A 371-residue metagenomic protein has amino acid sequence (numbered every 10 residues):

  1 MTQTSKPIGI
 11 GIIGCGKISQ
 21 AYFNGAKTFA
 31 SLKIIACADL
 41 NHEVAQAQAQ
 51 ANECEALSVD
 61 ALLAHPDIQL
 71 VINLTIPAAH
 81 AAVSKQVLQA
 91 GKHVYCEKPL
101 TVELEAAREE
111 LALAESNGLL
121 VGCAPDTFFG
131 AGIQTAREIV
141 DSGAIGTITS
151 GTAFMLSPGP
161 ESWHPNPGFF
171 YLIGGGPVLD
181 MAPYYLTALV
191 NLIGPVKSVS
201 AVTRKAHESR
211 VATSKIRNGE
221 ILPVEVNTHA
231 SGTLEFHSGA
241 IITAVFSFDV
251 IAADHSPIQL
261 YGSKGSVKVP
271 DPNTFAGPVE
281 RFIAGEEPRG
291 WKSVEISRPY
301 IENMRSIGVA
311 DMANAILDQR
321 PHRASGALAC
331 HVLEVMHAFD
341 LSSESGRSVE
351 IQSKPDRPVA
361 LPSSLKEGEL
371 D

Functional and structural regions predicted by a protein language model:
M1-N52: N-terminal Rossmann-like dinucleotide-binding module
M1-T4, L70-I72, R108, A313-D371: C-terminal helix-rich "cap/oligomerization" subdomain common to oxidoreductases
L40, R298-V309: Active-site loop of classical SDR/Rossmann-like NAD(P)-dependent oxidoreductases, centered on the catalytic Tyr-X3-Lys
E55-P66: Short acidic low-complexity segments
S58, C96, V121-C123, A244 (+1 more regions): Hydrophobic residues in well-ordered beta-strands that form the structural core
Q69-L70, I76-F128, G143: Beta-strand-loop-alpha-helix segment that lines the small-molecule cofactor/substrate pocket of alpha/beta enzymes
T127-P223, G346: Predominantly a Rossmann-like dinucleotide-binding segment in NAD(P)-dependent oxidoreductases
T187-P278, S306-R320, M336, Q352-D371: Contiguous beta-strand/loop segments that form the cofactor/metal-binding neighborhood of enzyme cores
